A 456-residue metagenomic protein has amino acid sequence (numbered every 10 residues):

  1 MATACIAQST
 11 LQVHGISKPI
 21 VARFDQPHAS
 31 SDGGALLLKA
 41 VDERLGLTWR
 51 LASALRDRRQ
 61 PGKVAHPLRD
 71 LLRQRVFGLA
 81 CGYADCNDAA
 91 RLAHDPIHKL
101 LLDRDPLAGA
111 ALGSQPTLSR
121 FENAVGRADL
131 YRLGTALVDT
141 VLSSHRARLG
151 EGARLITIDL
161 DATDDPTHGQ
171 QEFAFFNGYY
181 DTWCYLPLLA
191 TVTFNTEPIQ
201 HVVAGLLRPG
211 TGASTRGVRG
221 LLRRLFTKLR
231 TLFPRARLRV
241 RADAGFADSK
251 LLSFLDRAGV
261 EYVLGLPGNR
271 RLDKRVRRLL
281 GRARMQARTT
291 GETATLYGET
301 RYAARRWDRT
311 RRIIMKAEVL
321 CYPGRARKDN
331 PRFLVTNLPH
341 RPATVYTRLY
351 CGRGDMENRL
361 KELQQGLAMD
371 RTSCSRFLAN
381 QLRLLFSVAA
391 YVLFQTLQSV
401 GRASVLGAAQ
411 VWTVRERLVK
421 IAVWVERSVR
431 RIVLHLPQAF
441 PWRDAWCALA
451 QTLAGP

Functional and structural regions predicted by a protein language model:
M1-A213, G217-L232, Q398, V405 (+1 more regions): Dynamic "connector" segments at or just before major functional cores
A4-F24, E261-Q365, A448-P456: An anionic, glycine-rich sequence signature occurring as long contiguous blocks
V41, Q74-R75, C86-A89, S114 (+9 more regions): Short, conserved catalytic/metal-binding motifs centered on acidic residues
V41, V345-L382, F386, A390-L397: Short amphipathic alpha-helical "interface-anchor" segments enriched in bulky aromatics
H98-K99, D165-T167, T211-G212, F246-K250 (+6 more regions): Flexible loop/turn segments at secondary-structure boundaries
T163-D165, R208-G210, P267-N269, L320 (+7 more regions): Short, glycine-/Ser/Thr-/acidic-enriched flexible segments
G212-R271: Domain-level cores of phosphate- or acyl-group-handling catalytic modules
Q365-A368, L378-Q381, A403-V419, P437: A glycine-rich phosphate-binding loop feature that marks nucleotide/adenosyl-phosphate handling sites
